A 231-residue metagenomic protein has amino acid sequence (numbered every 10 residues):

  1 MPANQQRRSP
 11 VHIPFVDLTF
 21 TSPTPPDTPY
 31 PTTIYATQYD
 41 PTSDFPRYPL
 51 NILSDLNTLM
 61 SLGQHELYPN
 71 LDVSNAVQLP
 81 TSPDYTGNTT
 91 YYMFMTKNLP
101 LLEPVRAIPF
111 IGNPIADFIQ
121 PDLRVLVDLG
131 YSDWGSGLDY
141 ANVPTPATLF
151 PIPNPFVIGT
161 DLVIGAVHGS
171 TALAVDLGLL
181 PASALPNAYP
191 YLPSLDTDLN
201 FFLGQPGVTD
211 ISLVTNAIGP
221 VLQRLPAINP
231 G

Functional and structural regions predicted by a protein language model:
M1-G231: Composition-driven, intrinsically disordered low-complexity tracts enriched in small residues
